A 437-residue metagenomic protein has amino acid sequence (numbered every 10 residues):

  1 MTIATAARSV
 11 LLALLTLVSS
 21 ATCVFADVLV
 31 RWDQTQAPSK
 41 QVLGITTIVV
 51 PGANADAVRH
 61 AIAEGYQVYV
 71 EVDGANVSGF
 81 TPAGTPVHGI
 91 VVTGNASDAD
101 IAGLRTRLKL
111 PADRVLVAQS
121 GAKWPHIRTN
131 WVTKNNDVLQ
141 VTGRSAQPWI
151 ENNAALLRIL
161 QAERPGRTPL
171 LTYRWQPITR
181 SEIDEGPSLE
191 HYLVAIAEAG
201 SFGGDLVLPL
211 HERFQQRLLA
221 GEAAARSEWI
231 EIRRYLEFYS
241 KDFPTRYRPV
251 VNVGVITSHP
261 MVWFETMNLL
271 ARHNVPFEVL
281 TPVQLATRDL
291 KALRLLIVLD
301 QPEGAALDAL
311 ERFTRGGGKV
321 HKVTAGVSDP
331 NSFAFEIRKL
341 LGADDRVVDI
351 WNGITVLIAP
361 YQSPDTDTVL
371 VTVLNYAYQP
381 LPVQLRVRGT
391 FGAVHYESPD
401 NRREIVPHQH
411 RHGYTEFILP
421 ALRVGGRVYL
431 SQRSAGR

Functional and structural regions predicted by a protein language model:
M1-A7: N-terminal secretory signal peptides that target proteins for export/translocation
S9-S20: Bacterial N-terminal signal peptides
V24-G318, K322-P330, Y414-F417: Glycan-processing catalytic domains of CAZymes
P249-N252, I256-N274, K291-L295, G353-G389: Carbohydrate-binding surface patches
H321, R411-R437: C-terminal beta-strand-rich structural cap/linker in extracellular carbohydrate-active enzymes
V327-W351: C-terminal helix of von Willebrand factor
R386-R402: Solvent-exposed beta-hairpin/edge-strand motifs
E404-H412: Extracellular/luminal ectodomains and secreted, surface-exposed scaffolds of diverse proteins
